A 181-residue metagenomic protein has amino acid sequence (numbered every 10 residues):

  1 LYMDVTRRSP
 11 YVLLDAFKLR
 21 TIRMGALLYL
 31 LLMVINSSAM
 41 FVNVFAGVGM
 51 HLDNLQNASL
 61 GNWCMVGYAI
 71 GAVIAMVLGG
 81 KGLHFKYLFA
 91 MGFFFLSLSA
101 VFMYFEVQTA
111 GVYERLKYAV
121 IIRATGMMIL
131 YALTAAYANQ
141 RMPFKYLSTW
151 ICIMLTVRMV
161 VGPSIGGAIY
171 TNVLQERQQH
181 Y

Functional and structural regions predicted by a protein language model:
L1-N57: Membrane-helix boundary/linker segments in multi-pass transporters
G61-Y181: C-terminal module of multi-pass small-molecule transporters
